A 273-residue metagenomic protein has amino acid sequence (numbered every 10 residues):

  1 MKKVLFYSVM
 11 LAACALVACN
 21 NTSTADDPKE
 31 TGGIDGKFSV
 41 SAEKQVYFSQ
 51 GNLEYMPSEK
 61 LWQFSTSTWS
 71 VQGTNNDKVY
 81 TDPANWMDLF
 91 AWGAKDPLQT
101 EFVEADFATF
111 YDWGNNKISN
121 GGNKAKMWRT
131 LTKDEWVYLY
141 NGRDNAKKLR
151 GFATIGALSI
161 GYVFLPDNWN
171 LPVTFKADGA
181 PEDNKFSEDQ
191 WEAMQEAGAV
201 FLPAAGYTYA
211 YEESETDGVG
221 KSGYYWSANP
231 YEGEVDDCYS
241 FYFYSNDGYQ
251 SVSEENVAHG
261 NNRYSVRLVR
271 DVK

Functional and structural regions predicted by a protein language model:
K2-M10: Sec-dependent signal peptide recognition, specifically the positively charged N-region followed immediately by
V9-A12, N123: Residue-level detector of alpha-helix boundary/anchor positions
A12-A13, G142: Alpha-helical transmembrane segments and their juxtamembrane interfaces
A15-A18: C-terminal motif of bacterial Sec signal peptides marking the signal peptidase cleavage site
N20-T22: Bacterial signal peptide processing site
T24-K273: Conserved positions within compact, well-structured domain cores
